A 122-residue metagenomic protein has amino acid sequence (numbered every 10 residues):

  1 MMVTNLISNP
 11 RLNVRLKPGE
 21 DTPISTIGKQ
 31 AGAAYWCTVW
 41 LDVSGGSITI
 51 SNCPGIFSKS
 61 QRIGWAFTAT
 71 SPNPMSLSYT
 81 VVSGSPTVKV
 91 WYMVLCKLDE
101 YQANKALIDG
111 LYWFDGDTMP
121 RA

Functional and structural regions predicted by a protein language model:
M1-K17, V81-A122: Extracellular polysaccharide-targeting segments
L12, L16-G46, Q61-S71, L77 (+1 more regions): Extra-cytoplasmic beta-strand recognition segments
S25-T26, N52, T80-V81: A general structural-boundary detector
G45-P54: Short, surface-exposed beta-strand/strand-loop-strand elements in extracellular ectodomains
P54-S60: A broadly used, surface-exposed interaction patch
T68-P72, V82-S85: Short, surface-exposed loop/turn segments at beta-strand-coil junctions that are enriched for proline with nearby
